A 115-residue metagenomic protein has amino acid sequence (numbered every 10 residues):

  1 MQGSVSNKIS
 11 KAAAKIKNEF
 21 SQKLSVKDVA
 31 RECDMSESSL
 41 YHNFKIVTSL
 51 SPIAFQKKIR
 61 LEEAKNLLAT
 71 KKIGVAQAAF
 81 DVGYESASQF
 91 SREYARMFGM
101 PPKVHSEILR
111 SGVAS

Functional and structural regions predicted by a protein language model:
M1-A14, N18-Q22, R110-S115: Inter-domain helical "communication" segments and dimerization helices that couple sensory or membrane-embedded modules
K11, K15-K17, K23-I59, A79-V104: Basic/polar phosphate-binding segments, predominantly the helix-turn-helix DNA-binding elements of transcriptional
F20-S21, L68-T70: Short amphipathic helical patch at the helix-1/turn junction of helix-turn-helix
T48, K71, A76: Ser/Thr-centric signal marking residues that sit in or immediately flank functional binding/regulatory motifs
Q56-K65, V104-S115: Short, basic, alpha-helical segments at the C-terminal edge of helix-turn-helix-like DNA-binding modules
Q77, D81, G112-S115: Intrinsically disordered, low-complexity basic tails/linkers immediately adjacent to helix-turn-helix/homeobox/MYB/SANT
